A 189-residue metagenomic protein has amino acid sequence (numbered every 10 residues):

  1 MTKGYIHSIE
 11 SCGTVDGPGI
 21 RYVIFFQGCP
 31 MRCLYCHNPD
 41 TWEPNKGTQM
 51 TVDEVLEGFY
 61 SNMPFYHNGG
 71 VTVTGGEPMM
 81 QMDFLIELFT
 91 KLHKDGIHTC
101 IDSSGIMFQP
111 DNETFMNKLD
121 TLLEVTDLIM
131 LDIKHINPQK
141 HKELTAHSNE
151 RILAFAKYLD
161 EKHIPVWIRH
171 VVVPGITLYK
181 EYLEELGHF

Functional and structural regions predicted by a protein language model:
T2, I6-I9, I24, G28-C29 (+5 more regions): N-proximal short alpha-helices
T2, S8-M50: Canonical Radical SAM [4Fe-4S] cluster-binding loop centered on the CxxxCxxC motif and its immediate flanking residues
H7, C12-G13, P39-D40, Q139-K142 (+1 more regions): Flexible, active-site-adjacent loop/turn segments at secondary-structure boundaries
H7-S11, T48, L56, N112-E113 (+1 more regions): Short secondary-structure boundary micro-motifs
P39-V71, D83: Conserved alpha-helical substructure of the radical SAM core
Y60-G70, M79-F189: Conserved AdoMet/S-adenosylmethionine-binding subsite of the radical SAM
G75-G76: Short acidic donor-binding/metal-coordinating loop in glycosyltransferase active sites
